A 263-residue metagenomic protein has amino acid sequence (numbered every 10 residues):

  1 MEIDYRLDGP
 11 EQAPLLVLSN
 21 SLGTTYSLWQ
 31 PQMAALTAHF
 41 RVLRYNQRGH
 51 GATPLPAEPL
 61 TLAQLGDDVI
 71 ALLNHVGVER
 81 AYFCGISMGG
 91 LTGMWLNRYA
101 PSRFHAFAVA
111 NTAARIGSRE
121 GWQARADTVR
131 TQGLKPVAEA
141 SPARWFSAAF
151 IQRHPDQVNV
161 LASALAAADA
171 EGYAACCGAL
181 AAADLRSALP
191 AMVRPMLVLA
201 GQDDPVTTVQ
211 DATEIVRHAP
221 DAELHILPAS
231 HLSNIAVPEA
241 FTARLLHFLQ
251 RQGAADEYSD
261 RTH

Functional and structural regions predicted by a protein language model:
M1-V17, A38-R41, A243-H263: Alpha/beta-hydrolase fold catalytic core
R6-L55: Conserved HGGG/HGGXW glycine-rich cap/lid loop of the alpha/beta-hydrolase fold
Q64-A81: Conserved acidic catalytic loop of the alpha/beta-hydrolase fold
M94-Y99, F104-A138: Flexible "cap/lid" loop of the alpha/beta hydrolase fold
G117-E120, T131-P190: Conserved alpha/beta-hydrolase catalytic His-Asp/Glu region
M192, V198-A200: Short beta-strand/loop motif that positions the catalytic acidic residue of the alpha/beta-hydrolase fold
Q202-T207: Acidic catalytic loop of the alpha/beta-hydrolase fold
S230-T242: Catalytic histidine-centered segment of alpha/beta-hydrolase-like enzymes
